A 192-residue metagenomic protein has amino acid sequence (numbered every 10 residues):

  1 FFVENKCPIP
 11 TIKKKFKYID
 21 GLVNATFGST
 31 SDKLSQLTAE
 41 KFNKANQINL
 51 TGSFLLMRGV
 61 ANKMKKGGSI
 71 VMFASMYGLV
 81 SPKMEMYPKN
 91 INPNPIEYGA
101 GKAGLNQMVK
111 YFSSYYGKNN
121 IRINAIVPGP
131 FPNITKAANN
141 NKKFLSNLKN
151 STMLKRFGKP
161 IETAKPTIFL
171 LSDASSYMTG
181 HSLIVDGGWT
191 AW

Functional and structural regions predicted by a protein language model:
F2, G28-N43, P82-N90, E97 (+1 more regions): Conserved mid-core segment of classical short-chain dehydrogenase/reductases
D20, G28, S35-L55, V71 (+5 more regions): Catalytic Tyr-X3-Lys loop
I48-G68, Y77-G78, K110-S114, K118 (+2 more regions): Amphipathic alpha-helical dimer-interface segment in Rossmann-like NAD(P)H-dependent oxidoreductases
V71-G117, P130-F131: Catalytic loop of short-chain dehydrogenase/reductase
M84-P88, K118, A125-T152, W192: A glycine/serine/threonine-rich, flexible loop-to-helix segment that serves as the NAD(P) cofactor-binding "lid"
I91, I168, T179-W192: Short C-terminal tail/terminal secondary-structure segment of NAD(P)H-dependent dehydrogenase/reductase domains
G117, R122, M178-G180: Short, small/polar-rich loop/turn modules that mediate ligand/substrate recognition or access, typified
T152-T163, A174: A conserved structural motif in NAD(P)-dependent oxidoreductases
